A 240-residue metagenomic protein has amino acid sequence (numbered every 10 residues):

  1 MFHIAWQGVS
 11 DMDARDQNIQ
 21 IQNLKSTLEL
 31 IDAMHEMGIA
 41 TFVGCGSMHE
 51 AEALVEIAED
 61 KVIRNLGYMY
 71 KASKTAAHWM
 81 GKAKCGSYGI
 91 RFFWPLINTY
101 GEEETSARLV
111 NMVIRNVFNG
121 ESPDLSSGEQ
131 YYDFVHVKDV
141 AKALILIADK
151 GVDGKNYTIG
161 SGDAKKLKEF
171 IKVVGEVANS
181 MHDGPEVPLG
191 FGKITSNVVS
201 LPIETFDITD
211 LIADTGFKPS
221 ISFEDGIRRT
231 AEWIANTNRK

Functional and structural regions predicted by a protein language model:
M1-Q22: NAD(P)H-binding glycine-rich loop region in Rossmannoid oxidoreductase-like domains and their noncatalytic homologs
F2-A5, V43-S47, I97, E129 (+1 more regions): Active-site beta-alpha turn of Rossmann-fold NAD(P)-dependent dehydrogenases/reductases
H3, L28-M69: Conserved Rossmann-fold NAD(P)-dependent oxidoreductase catalytic core, especially the SDR/UDP-sugar
Q20-I21, L66-H78, E104-N111, D133-F134 (+1 more regions): Short-chain dehydrogenase/reductase
T27-L28, T75-K82, I114, K142: Conserved active-site helix of classical SDR/Rossmann-fold NAD(P)-dependent CH-OH oxidoreductases
E50-E52, Y68-M69, F93-L109: Flexible, glycine-rich beta-alpha linker
A53, L66-F93, F118: Active-site Tyr-X1-5-Lys
V117-K240: C-terminal substrate-binding subdomain of Rossmann-fold SDR/epimerase-dehydratase oxidoreductases
